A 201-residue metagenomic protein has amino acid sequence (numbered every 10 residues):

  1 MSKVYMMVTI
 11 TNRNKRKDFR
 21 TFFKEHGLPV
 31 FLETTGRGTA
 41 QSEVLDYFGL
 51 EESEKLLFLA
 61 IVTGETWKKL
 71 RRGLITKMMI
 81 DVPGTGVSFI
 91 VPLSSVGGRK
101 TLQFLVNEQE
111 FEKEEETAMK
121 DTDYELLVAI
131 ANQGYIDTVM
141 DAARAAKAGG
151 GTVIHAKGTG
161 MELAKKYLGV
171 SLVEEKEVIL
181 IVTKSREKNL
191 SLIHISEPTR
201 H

Functional and structural regions predicted by a protein language model:
M1-N14, T63, K68-R72, T76-M79 (+2 more regions): Intrinsic disorder/low-complexity detector
M1-R16, E110-K176, V182-K184: Surface-exposed interaction/gating patches
K3, K17-E54, R71-T85, G149-E175 (+1 more regions): A cross-kingdom feature marking solvent-exposed beta-strand/loop segments within repeated, beta-rich binding/scaffold
V8, L32, L59: Short, conserved beta-strand segments within well-ordered enzyme catalytic domains that often line or immediately flank
L50-T66, V173-L180: Short, structured active-site "lid" loops
F58-L59, T66-W67, M79, A145 (+2 more regions): Predominantly single-stranded RNA-binding modules in RNA-associated proteins
I193-H201: Residue-level detector of conserved catalytic or cofactor/ligand-binding positions in enzyme active sites
